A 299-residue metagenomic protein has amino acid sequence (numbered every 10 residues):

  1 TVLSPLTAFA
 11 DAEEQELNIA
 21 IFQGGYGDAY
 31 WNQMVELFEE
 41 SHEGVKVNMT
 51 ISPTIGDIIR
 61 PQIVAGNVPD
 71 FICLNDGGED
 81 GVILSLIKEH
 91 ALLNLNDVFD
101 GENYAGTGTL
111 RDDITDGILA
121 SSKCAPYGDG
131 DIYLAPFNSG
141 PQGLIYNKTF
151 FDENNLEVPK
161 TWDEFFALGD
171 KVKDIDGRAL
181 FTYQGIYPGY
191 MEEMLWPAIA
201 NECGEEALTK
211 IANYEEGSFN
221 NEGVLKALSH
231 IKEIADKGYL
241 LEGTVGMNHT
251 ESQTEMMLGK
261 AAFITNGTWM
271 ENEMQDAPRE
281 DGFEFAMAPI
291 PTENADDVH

Functional and structural regions predicted by a protein language model:
T1-N18, E40: Short, low-complexity disordered leader/linker segments with a strong preference for bacterial N-terminal type II
E13-G24, V45-T50, F71, Y133: Short, well-ordered beta-strand elements
G25-K46: Short, polar/charged alpha-helical segment
Q62, N94-I114, N201-K226, D276-R279 (+1 more regions): Short, solvent-exposed loop/beta-turn-alpha elements that line the ligand-binding surface or hinge of extracytoplasmic
D80-P141, M194, A286-A288: Hinge/lid segment of periplasmic solute-binding proteins
I83-S85, M194, N201-C203, S229-H299: Extracytoplasmic/periplasmic substrate-binding proteins
S121-F137, Q142, F166-E216, A261: Extracytoplasmic/periplasmic solute-binding protein
G169-K171, N213-V245: Glycine-centered hinge/linker elements that transmit conformational signals in sensory and ligand-binding systems
